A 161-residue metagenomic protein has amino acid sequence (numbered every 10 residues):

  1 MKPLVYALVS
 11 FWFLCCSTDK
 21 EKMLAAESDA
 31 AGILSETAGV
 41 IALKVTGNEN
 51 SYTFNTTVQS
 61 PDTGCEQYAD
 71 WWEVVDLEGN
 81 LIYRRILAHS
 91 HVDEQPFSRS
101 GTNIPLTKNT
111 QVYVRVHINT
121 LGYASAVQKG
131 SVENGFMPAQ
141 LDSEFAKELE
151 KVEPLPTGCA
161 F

Functional and structural regions predicted by a protein language model:
M1-V9: Sec-dependent signal peptide recognition, specifically the positively charged N-region followed immediately by
L14-C15: C-terminal motif of bacterial Sec signal peptides marking the signal peptidase cleavage site
K20-A31: Short, low-complexity, disordered segments immediately C-terminal to signal peptides in bacterial exported proteins
S35-V75: Short, surface-exposed binding/anchoring microloops in extracellular/periplasmic proteins
G47-S51, V75-N80, I104-Q111: A short, structured loop/turn motif at beta-sheet edges
D62-A69, V75-S98: Mature extracytoplasmic domains of secretory-pathway proteins
R84-A124: Short, solvent-exposed, Trp/other aromatic-anchored flexible loops in extracytoplasmic proteins
Y123-F161: C-terminal partner/receptor-binding element of secreted or periplasmic proteins
